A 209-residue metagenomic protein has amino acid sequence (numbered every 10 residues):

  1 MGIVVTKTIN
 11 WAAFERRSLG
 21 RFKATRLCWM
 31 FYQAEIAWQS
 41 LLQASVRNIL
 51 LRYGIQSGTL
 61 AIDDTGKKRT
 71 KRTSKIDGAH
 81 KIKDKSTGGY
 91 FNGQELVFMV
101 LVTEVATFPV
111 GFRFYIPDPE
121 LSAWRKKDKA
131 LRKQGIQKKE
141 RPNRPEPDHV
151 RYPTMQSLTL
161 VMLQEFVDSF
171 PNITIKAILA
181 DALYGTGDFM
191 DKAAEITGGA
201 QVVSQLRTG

Functional and structural regions predicted by a protein language model:
M1, L96-V100, D188: Contiguous, well-ordered alpha-helical segments that form the cores/surfaces of helical PPI scaffolds
M1-S40: Gly/serine-rich nucleotide phosphate-binding loop at the start of the catalytic core of nucleotide/ADP-ribose-handling
V4, R17, Y32-E35, I55 (+3 more regions): Short gly/ser-rich anion-binding loops that grip negatively charged ligand groups
S18-L19, Y53, F170, T197: A broad structural signal for alpha-helix termini and local helix breaks/kinks
M30-L131: Active-site-proximal, Lys/Arg-enriched surface segment that forms a nucleic-acid-binding/basic interface patch
G135-G209: An internal, acidic/charged active-site-proximal segment that coordinates divalent cations and/or engages
